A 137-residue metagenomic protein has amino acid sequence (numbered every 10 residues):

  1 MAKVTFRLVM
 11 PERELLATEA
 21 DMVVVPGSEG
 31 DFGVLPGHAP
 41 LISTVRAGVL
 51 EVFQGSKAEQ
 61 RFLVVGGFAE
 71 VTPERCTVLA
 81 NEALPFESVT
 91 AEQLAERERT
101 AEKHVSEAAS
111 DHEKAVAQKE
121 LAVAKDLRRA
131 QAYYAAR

Functional and structural regions predicted by a protein language model:
M1-T5, Y133-A136: N-terminal export/targeting signal detector
T5-A95, T100: Compact, glycine-rich, soluble single-domain proteins
T77, L84-R137: Acidic/glycine-rich phosphate/pyrophosphate-binding loops and surrounding catalytic core that coordinate Mg2+
